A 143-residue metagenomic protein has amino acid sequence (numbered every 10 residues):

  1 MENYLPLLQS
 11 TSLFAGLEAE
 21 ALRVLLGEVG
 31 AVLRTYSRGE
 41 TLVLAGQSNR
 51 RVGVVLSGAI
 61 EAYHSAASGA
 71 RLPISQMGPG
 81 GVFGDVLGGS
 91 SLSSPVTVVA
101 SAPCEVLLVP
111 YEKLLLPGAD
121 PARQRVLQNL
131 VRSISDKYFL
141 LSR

Functional and structural regions predicted by a protein language model:
M1-R38, F83, L87-S90, A122: Cyclic nucleotide-binding regulatory module and flanking cytosolic helices
V29, P73-F139: Cyclic-nucleotide recognition modules
G39, R50-S68, P79-G80: Glycine- and acidic-residue-biased ligand/ion/polar-headgroup-sensing regions
T41-Q47: Short phosphate-coordinating micro-motif centered on Lys-Gly-acidic
L44, A62-Y63, D85: A generic structural signal for residues embedded in beta-strands
Q47, V55, V99-S101: A short, compositionally biased micro-patch
L141-R143: Short, Lys/Arg-enriched, Trp-marked, Pro/Gly-tolerant hinge/linker segments that flank
